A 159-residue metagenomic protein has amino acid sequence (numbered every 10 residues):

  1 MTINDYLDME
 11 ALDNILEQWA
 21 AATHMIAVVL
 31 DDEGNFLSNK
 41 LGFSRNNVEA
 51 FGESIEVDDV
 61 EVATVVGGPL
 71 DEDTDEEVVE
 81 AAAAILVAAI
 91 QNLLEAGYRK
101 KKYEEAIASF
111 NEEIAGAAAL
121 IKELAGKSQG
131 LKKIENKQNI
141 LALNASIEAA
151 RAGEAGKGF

Functional and structural regions predicted by a protein language model:
M1-S54: Structured interaction and signal-relay segments at domain junctions
M1-W19, P69-A118: Juxtadomain coupling helices with adjacent low-complexity linkers
R45-V66, E72: A short beta-strand signature within small-molecule sensing/ligand-binding domains used in signal transduction
E105-K137: Cytoplasmic methyl-accepting transducer coiled-coil of chemoreceptors
E135-F159: EAAAR-patterned alpha-helical heptad-repeat segments
